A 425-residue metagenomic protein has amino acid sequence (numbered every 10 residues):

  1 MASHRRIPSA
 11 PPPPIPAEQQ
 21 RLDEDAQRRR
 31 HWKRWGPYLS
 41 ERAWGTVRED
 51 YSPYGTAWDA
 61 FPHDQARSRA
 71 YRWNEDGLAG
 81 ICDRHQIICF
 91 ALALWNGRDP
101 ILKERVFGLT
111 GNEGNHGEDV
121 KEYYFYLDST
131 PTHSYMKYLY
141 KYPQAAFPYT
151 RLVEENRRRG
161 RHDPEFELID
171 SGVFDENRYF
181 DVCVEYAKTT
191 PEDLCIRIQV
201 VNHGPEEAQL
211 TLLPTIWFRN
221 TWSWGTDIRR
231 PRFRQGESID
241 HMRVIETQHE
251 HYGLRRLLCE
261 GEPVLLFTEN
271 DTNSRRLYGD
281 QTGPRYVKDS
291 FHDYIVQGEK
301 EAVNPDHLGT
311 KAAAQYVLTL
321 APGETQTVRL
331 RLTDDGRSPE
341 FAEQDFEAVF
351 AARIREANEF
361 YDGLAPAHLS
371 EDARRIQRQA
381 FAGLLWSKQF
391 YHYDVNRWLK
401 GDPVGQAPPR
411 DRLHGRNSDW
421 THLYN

Functional and structural regions predicted by a protein language model:
A2-N425: Anionic coordination/interaction segments
